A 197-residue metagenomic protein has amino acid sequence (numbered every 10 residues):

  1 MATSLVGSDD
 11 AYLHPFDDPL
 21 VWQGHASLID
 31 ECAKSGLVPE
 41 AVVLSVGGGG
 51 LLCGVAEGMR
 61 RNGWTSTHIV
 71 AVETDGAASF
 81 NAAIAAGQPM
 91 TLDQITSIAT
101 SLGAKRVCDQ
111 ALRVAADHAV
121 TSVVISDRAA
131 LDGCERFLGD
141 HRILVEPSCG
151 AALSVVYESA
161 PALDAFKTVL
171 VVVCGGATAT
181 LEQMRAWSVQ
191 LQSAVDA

Functional and structural regions predicted by a protein language model:
M1-A41, E73-V124: Small/polar-residue-rich loop-to-helix segments that shape phosphate-bearing ligand pockets
D9, V38, C108-F166: Active-site-adjacent helical/loop segments in soluble small-molecule enzymes
L13, C32, V42-V43, G49 (+6 more regions): Buried hydrophobic positions in well-ordered alpha/beta secondary-structure cores of metabolic enzymes
W22, S45-A56, A77-N81, S148-V156 (+1 more regions): Short glycine/serine/threonine-rich phosphate/pyrophosphate-binding segments that cradle anionic phosphate groups
A33-G63: Glycine-rich ThDP/TPP pyrophosphate-binding loop and its adjacent helix/strand module within ThDP-dependent enzymes
R61-S66, A162-D164: Short helix-capping segments at alpha-helix termini
A151-A197: Phosphate-binding loop/pocket of nucleotide- and phosphate-handling active sites
